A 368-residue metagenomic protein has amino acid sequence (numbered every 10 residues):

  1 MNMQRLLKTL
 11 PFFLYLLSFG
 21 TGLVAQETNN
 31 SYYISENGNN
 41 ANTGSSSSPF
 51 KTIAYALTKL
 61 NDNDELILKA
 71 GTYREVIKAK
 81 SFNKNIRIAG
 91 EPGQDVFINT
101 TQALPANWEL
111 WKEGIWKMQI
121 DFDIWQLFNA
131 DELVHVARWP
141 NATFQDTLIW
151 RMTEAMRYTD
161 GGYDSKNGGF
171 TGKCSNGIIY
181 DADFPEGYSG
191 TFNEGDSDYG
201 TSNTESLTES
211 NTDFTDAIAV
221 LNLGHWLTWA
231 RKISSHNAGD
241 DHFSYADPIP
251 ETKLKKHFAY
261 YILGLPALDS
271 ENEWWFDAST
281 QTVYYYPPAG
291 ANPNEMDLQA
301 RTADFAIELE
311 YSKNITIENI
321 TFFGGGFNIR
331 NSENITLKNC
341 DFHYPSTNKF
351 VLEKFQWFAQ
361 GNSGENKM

Functional and structural regions predicted by a protein language model:
M1-L7: N-terminal secretory signal peptides that target proteins for export/translocation
P11-G22: Bacterial N-terminal signal peptides
N29, Y33-K367: Extracellular polysaccharide-degrading/modifying enzymes targeting complex plant/algal/animal polysaccharides
